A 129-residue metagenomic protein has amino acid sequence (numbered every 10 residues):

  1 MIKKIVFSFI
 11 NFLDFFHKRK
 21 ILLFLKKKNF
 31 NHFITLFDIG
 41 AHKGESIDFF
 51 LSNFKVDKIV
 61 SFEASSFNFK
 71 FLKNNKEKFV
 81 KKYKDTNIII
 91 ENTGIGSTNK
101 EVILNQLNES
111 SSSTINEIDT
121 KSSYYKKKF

Functional and structural regions predicted by a protein language model:
M1-F129: Phosphate/nucleotide-binding beta-alpha loop and adjacent structural elements of enzyme active sites
